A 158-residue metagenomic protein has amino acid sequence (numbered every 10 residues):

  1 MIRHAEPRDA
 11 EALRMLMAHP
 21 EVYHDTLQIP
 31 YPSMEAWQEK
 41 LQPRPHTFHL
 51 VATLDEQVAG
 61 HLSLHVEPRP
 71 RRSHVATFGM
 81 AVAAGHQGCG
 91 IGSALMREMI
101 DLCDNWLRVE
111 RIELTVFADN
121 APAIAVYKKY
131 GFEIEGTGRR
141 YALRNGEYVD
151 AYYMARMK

Functional and structural regions predicted by a protein language model:
M1-M15: A short beta-loop-alpha structural element at the N-terminal edge of CoA-dependent acyl/N-acetyltransferase catalytic
P7-R8, D25-G85, M96-E98, L102 (+1 more regions): Acetyl-CoA-dependent GNAT
R14-I29: Helix-loop element at the rim of GNAT/NAT acetyltransferase active sites that forms part of the acceptor-substrate
V51, S63, T77-A81, G90 (+3 more regions): Conserved beta-strand segments that form the floor/walls of ligand-binding pockets within enzyme and binding domains
C89, S93-A94, N105, A118-G136: Conserved active-site alpha-helix within GNAT-family acetyltransferase domains
M96, C103-T115: Conserved GNAT acetyl-CoA-binding A-motif
E113-V116, K128, E133-V149: Conserved catalytic-core motifs of GNAT/GCN5-like acyltransferases
E147-K158: Terminal substrate-recognition subdomain of acyl/acetyltransferases
